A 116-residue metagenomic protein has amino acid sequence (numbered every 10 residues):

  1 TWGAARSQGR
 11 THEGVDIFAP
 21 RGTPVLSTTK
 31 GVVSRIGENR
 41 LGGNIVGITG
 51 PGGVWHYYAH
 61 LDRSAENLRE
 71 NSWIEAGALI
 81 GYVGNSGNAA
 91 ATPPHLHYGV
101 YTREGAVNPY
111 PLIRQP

Functional and structural regions predicted by a protein language model:
T1-N44, E75-A76, N85, V107-Y110: Surface-exposed, glycine-biased beta-strand/turn segments
R6, Y58, I80: Short alpha-helical segments in extracytoplasmic peptidoglycan/chitin-binding modules and envelope-associated proteins
Q8, R63-E66, R103-E104: A generic structural signal for solvent-exposed, polar alpha-helical segments
A19-R21, D62-R63, T102, Q115: Non-catalytic surface loops within mature trypsin-like serine protease
T23, G52-W55, G105-A106: Short acidic/polar mixed-charge low-complexity motifs
S27-R69, T92-H97: Zn2+-dependent peptidoglycan hydrolase active-site motif and core
I45-T49, S72-P116: Conserved, short, structured surface segments that act as functional micro-motifs
